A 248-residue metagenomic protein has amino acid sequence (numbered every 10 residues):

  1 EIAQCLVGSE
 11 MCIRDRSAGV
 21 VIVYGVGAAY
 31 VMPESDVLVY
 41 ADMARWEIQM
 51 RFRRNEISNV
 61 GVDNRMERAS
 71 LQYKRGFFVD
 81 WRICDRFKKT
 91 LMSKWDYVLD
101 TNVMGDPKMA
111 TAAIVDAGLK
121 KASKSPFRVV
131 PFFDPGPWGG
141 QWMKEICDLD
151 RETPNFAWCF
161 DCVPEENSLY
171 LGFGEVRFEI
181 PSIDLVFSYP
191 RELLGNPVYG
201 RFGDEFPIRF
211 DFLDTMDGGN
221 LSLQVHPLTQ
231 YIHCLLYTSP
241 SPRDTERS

Functional and structural regions predicted by a protein language model:
I2-G8, Y237-R247: Single conserved hydrophobic/aromatic residue that forms the stacking wall/gate of nucleotide- or nucleobase-binding
S9-R16, W81: Glycine-rich, anion-gripping cofactor-binding loops and their flanking helix/strand elements in enzyme active sites
I13-N59: ATP-dependent NMP and nucleoside kinases share a basic, alpha-helical "lid"
A28-A29, R54-D116: Small-molecule kinase domains that catalyze NTP-dependent phosphoryl transfer to phosphate-bearing small molecules
V31-M32, L91, T215-M216: Solvent-exposed alpha-helices and their adjacent loops that cap or buttress functional pockets in soluble metabolic
R45-M50, V62-E67, A122-P126, L235-L236: Glycine-rich loops and low-complexity Gly/Arg-rich segments that provide flexible linkers or classic glycine-based
R51-I57, E67-G76, R128-F133, Y189-L193 (+1 more regions): Short C-terminal domain-edge/linker segments immediately following a structured domain
W95-D100, M104-S239, R243: Transition-metal
